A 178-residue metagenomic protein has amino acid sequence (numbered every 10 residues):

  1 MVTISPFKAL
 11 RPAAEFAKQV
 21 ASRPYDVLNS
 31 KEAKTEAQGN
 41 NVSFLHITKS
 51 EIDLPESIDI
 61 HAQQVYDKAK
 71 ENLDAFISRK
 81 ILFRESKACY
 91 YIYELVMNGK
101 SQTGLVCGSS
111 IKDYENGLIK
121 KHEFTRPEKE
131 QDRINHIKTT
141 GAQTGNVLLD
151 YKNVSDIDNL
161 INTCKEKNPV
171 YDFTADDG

Functional and structural regions predicted by a protein language model:
M1-G178: A cross-family signal for N-terminal binding/gating loops and helix N-caps that shape access to the active site
